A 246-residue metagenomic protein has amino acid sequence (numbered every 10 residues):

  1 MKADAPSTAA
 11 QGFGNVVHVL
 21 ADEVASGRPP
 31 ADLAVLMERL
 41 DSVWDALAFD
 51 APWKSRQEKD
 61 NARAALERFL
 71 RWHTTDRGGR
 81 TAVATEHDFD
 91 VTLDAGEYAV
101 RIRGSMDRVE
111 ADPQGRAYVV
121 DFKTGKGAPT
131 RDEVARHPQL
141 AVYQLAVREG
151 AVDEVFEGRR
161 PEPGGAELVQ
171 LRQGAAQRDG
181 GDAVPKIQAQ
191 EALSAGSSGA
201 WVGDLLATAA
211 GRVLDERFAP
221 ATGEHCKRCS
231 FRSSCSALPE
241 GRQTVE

Functional and structural regions predicted by a protein language model:
M1, D22, S26, G125-A128 (+3 more regions): Short, well-ordered loop/turn and helix-capping segments at boundaries between secondary-structure elements and domains
M1-S26, T222-H225, F231, R242-E246: C-terminal, charged and often intrinsically disordered regions of DNA end-processing helicases and nucleases
A3-A9, W53-N61, T92-V100, G125-P138 (+4 more regions): Short, contiguous acidic/charged loop-to-helix segments that flank catalytic cores in large enzymes
A9-V16, D32, L36, L40 (+6 more regions): Secondary-structure capping and boundary motifs in well-ordered enzyme cores
F13-D94, I187: A non-catalytic, helix-rich entry segment at domain boundaries
L36-D41, E110-K123, Q170, Q177-G180 (+1 more regions): Active-site-adjacent bridging/hinge elements
A84-E154, V202: Non-catalytic protein-protein interaction segments used by genome-maintenance enzymes to assemble and couple activities
V147-E246: Metal-dependent nuclease catalytic regions and adjoining charged, substrate-binding loops involved in nucleic-acid end
